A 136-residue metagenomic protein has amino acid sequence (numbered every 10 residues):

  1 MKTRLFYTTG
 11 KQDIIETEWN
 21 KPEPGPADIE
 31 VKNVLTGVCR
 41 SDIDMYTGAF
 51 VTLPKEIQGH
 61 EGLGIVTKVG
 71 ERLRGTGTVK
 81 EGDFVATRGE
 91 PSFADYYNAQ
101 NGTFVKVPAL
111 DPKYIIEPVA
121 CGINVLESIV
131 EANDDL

Functional and structural regions predicted by a protein language model:
M1-T3: Extreme N-terminal starter segment of soluble prokaryotic enzymes
F6-I14: Extracellular beta-rich ligand/substrate-recognition surface
T8, Y46, T67-V69, N98-N101 (+1 more regions): Short beta-strand-to-turn element immediately C-terminal to the catalytic PLP-Schiff-base lysine in fold type I
E16, K21, L63-I65, Y96-N98 (+1 more regions): Conserved hydrophobic/aromatic beta-strand scaffold that supports enzyme active sites
N20-T36, T47-P91: Glycine-rich beta-strand-centered segment in the early N-terminal region that forms part of a ligand/cofactor-binding
C39: Short cysteine clusters
V85-L136: NAD(P)H dinucleotide-binding glycine-rich loop of Rossmann-like/cofactor-binding domains, especially the beta1-alpha1
